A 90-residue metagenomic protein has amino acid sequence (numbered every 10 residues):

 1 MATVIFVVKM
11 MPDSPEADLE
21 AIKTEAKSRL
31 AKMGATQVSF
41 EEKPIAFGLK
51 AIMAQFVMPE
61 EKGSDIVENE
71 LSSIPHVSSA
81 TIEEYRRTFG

Functional and structural regions predicted by a protein language model:
M1-G90: Long, contiguous binding/interaction regions
